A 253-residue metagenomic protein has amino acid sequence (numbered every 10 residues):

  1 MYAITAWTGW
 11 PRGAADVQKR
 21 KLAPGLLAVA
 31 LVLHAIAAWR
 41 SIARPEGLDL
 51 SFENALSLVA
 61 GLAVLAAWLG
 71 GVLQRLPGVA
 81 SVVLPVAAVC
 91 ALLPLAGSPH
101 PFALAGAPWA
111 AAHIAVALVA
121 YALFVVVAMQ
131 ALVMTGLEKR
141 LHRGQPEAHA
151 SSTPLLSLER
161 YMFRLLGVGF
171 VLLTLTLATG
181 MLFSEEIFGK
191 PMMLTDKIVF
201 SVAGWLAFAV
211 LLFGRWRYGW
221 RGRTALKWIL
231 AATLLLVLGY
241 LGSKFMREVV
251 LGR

Functional and structural regions predicted by a protein language model:
M1, A111-Q130: Alpha-helical transmembrane segments
M1, G47-A60, M192-G204: Structural signature of hydrophobic alpha-helical transmembrane segments
M1-A15: N-terminal signal-anchor/start-transfer transmembrane helix
Q18-L27, E53-A55, P77-A88, T224-A231: Cytoplasmic-side transmembrane-helix entry/capping segments in multi-pass membrane proteins
L26-I42, V89-L93: A generic, lipid-embedded transmembrane alpha helix
G70-A120: Hydrophobic alpha-helical segments and helix pairs
F213-L235: Interfacial loop-to-transmembrane junctions
L238-R253: Juxtamembrane boundary at the C-terminal end of a transmembrane helix
